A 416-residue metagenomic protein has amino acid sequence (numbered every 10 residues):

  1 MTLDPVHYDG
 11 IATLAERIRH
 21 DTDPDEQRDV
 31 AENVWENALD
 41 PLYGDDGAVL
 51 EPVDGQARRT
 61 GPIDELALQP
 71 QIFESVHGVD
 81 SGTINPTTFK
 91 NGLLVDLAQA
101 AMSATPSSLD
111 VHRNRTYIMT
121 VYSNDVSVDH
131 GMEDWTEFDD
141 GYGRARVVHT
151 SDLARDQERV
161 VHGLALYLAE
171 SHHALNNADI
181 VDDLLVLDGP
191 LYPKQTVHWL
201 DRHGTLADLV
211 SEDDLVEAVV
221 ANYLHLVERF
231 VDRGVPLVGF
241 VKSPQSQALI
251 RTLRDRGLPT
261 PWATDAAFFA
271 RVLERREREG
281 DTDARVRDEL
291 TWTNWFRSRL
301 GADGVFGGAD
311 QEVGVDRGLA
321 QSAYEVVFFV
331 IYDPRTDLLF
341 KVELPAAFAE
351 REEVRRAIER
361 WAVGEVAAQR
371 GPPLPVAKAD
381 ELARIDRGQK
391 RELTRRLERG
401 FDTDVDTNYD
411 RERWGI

Functional and structural regions predicted by a protein language model:
M1, D21-D29: Polybasic, low-complexity association/targeting segments
T2-I11, A15-R17, E36-A48, Q56-R58 (+5 more regions): Long, contiguous domain-sized segments
I11, I18-H20, T105-Q157: Compact, glycine/acidic-enriched structural inserts
R28-E36: N-terminal nucleotide/polyanion-binding subdomain common to many enzyme families
V53-V79, R155-R159, G163-A169: Short linear interaction motifs
E74, G78-D125: Adenosine ribonucleotide-centric catalytic and binding domains
E74-V76, D182-L185, P236: Beta-sheet entry/capping signal
H77-N85, N91, W135-L164, V186-Q195: Long, hydrophobic/aromatic-enriched structural stretches that serve as scaffold segments
